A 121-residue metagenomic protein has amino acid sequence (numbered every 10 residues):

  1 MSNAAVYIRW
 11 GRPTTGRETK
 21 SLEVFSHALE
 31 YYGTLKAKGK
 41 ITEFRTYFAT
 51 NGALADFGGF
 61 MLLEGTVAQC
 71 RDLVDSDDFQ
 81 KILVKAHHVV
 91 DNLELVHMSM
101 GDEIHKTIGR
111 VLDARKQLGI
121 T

Functional and structural regions predicted by a protein language model:
M1-D56, G65-L73, H97-T121: Short S/T/G/P-rich N-terminal loop/turn motif that feeds into the first structured element of a domain
K40, D78, V90-E94: Secondary-structure boundary/capping signal
L62-V89: Mid-chain, well-packed structural core segment of small domains
V84-M100: Charge-dense, low-complexity polyampholytic segments
